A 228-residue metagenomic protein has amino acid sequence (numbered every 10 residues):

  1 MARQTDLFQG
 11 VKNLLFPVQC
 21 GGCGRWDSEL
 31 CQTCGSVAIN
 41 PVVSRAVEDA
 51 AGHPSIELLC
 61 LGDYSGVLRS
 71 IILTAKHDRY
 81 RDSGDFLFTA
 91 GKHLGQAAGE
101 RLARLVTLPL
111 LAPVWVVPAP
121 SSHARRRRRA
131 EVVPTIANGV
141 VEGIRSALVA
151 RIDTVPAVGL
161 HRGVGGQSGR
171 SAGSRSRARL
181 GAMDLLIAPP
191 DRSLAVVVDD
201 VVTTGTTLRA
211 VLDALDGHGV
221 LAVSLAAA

Functional and structural regions predicted by a protein language model:
M1-H53: N-terminal cysteine/histidine-rich coordination modules
Q4-L7, T206-A228: PRPP-dependent phosphoribosyltransferase catalytic core
C23, R179-P189, V211-G217: Alpha-helix C-terminal capping segments
S36, N138-E142, R209, D213 (+1 more regions): Short, well-ordered alpha-helices that flank and scaffold nucleotide-derived cofactor binding pockets
P41-W115, P120-G143, T154-R192, A226-A228: Active-site-facing substrate-recognition patch
D153-T154, L194, H218-L221: Residues at the starts of beta-strands that form the adenosine-phosphate
V197-V198: A structural signal for the hydrophobic beta-strands that form the central parallel beta-sheet of Rossmann-like
